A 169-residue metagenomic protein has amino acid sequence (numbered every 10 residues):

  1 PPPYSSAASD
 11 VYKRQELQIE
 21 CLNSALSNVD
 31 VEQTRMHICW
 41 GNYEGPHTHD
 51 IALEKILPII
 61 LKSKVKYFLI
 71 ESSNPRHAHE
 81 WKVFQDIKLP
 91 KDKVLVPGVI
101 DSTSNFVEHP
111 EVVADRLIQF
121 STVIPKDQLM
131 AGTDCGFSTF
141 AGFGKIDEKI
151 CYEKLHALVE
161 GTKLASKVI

Functional and structural regions predicted by a protein language model:
P1-A8, Y12: Single conserved hydrophobic/aromatic residue that forms the stacking wall/gate of nucleotide- or nucleobase-binding
S6, P46-D50, A141-G144: Short acidic, glycine/serine/threonine-rich loops at helix termini
D10-V31: Gly/Pro-rich turn-and-neighbor structural signature
E16-C21, H47-L53, S73-W81: A general structural motif
S27, M36, G41, K55-V168: Catalytic-face loop-and-helix region of soluble metabolic enzyme cores
